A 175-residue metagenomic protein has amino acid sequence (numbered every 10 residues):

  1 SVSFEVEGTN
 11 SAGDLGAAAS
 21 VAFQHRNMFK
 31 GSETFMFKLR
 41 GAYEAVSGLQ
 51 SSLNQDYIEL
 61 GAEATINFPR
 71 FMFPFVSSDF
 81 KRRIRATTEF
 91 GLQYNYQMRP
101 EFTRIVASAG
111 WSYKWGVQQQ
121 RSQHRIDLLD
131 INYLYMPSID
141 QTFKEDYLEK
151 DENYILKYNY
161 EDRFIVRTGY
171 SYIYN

Functional and structural regions predicted by a protein language model:
S1-E7: Periplasmic polypeptide-binding modules associated with outer-membrane biogenesis and secretion
S3, Q50-N175: Transmembrane beta-strand segments of outer-membrane beta-barrel domains in Gram-negative and organellar OMPs
E7-S11, A22, G110-K114: A short, surface-exposed beta-strand/turn
G8-N10, Y43-A45, Y96-P100: A generic structural motif
A12-I66, M72-V76: Outer-membrane beta-barrel translocator/receptor signature
